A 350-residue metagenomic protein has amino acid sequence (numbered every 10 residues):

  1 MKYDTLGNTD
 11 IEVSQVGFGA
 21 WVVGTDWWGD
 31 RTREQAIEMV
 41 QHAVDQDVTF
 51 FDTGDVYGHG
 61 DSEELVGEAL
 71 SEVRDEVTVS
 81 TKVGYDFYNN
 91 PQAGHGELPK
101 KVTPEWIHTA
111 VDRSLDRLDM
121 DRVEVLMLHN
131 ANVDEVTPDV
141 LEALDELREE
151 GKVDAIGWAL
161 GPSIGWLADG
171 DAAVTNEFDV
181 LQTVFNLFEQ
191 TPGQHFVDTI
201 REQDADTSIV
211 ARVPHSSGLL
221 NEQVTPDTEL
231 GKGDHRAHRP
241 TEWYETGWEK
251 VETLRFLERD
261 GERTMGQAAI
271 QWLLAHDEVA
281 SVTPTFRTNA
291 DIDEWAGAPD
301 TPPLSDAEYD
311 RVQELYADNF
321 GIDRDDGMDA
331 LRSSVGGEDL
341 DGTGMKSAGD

Functional and structural regions predicted by a protein language model:
M1-T78: N-terminal binding-site loop/beta-alpha segment at the start of enzyme catalytic domains that lines or forms
L6, F18, A36, F51 (+10 more regions): Conserved, mostly hydrophobic/aromatic
N8, G67-T78, L115-D119, E146-R148 (+2 more regions): Acidic (Asp/Glu)-rich catalytic clusters
D30-A43, V102-R117, S163-A172: Short, acidic/polar
E76-Y88: A short, structured active-site edge motif that brings together acidic residues
Y88-K101: Surface-exposed, active-site-proximal loop segments in enzymatic domains
L115-V136: Active-site groove signature of glycoside hydrolases
A131-L315, N319, R332-D350: Beta/alpha (TIM)-barrel catalytic core signal, keyed to glycine-rich beta->alpha loops juxtaposed to Asp/Glu that bind
